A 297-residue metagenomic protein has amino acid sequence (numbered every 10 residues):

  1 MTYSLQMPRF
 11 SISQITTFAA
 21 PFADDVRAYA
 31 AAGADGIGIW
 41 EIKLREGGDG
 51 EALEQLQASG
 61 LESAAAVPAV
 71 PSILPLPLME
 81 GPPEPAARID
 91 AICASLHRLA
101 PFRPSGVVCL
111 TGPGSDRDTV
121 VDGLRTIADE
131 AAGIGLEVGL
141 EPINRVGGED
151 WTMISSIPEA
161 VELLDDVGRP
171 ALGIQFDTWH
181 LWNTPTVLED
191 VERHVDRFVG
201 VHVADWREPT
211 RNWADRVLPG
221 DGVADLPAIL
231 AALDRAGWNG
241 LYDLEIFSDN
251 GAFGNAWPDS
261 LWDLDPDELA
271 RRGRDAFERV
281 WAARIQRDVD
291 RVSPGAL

Functional and structural regions predicted by a protein language model:
T2-S11, T16-G33, A94, R103 (+2 more regions): Histidine-acidic metal/acid-base catalytic patches
T2-S13, A65-L78: N-terminal small/glycine-rich loop or linker at the start of catalytic domains across soluble metabolic enzymes
T2-Y3, L78-G173, N183, D263-L269 (+2 more regions): Active-site acidic/histidine proton-transfer and metal-coordination neighborhood in alpha/beta enzyme cores
T16-F22, I39-E51, I73-L76, P113-T119 (+5 more regions): Acidic-and-aromatic substrate-binding clefts and catalytic sites of carbohydrate-active enzymes
V26-G47, V67-S72, V108: N-terminal substrate-binding region of glycoside hydrolase catalytic domains
D35-G36, E62, S105, E137 (+1 more regions): Residue-level detector of anion-binding/catalytic polar loops
G38, A65-V67, V108, G139 (+3 more regions): Conserved beta-strand positions in the central sheet of alpha/beta enzyme cores
L44-E62, C93-A100, V121-A132, T186-D196 (+1 more regions): Short amphipathic alpha-helices and their capping/turn segments at secondary-structure boundaries
